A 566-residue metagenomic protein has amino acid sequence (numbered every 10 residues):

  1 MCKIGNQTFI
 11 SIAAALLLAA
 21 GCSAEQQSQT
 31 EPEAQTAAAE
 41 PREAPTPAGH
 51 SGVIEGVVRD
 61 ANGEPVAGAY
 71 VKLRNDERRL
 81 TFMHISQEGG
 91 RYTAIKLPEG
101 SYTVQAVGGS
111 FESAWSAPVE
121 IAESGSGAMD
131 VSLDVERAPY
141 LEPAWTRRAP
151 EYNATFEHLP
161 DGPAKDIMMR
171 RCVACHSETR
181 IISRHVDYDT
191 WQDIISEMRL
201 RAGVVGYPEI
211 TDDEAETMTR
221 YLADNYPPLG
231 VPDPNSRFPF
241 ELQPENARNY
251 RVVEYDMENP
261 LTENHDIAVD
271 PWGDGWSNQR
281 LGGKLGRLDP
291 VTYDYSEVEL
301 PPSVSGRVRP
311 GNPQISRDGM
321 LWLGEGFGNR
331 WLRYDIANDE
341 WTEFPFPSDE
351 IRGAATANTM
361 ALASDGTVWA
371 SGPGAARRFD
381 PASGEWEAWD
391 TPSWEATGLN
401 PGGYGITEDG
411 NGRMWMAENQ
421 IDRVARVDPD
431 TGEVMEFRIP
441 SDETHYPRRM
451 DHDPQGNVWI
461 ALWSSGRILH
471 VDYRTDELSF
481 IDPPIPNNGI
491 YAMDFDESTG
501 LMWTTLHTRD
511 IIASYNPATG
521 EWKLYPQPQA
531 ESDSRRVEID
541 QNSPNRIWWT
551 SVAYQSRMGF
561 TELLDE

Functional and structural regions predicted by a protein language model:
S51, E55-V66: Structural motif
N75-R91: Short, acidic Ser/Thr/Gly-rich low-complexity loop/linker segments typical of extracellular and cell-surface proteins
R78-R79, S101, Q105-V119: A short, solvent-exposed loop/turn motif at the edges and junctions of modular extracellular/periplasmic domains
M168-T179, M218, L222: The canonical Cys-X-X-Cys-His
P260-W272, V304-D318, D349-D365, E395-N411 (+3 more regions): Beta-rich, blade/repeat-based domains predominating in secreted/periplasmic proteins but also intracellular
W276-L281, L321-F327, V368-P373, M414-Q420 (+3 more regions): Conserved beta-strand positions in repeat-built beta-propeller and related beta-rich domains
D289-Y293, D335-D339, D380-G384, D428-G432 (+3 more regions): Short loop/turn segments that connect beta-strands within beta-propeller blades
S532-E566: Blade-level signature of beta-propeller repeat domains, shared across WD40, Kelch, NHL, RCC1 and BNR/Asp-box propellers
